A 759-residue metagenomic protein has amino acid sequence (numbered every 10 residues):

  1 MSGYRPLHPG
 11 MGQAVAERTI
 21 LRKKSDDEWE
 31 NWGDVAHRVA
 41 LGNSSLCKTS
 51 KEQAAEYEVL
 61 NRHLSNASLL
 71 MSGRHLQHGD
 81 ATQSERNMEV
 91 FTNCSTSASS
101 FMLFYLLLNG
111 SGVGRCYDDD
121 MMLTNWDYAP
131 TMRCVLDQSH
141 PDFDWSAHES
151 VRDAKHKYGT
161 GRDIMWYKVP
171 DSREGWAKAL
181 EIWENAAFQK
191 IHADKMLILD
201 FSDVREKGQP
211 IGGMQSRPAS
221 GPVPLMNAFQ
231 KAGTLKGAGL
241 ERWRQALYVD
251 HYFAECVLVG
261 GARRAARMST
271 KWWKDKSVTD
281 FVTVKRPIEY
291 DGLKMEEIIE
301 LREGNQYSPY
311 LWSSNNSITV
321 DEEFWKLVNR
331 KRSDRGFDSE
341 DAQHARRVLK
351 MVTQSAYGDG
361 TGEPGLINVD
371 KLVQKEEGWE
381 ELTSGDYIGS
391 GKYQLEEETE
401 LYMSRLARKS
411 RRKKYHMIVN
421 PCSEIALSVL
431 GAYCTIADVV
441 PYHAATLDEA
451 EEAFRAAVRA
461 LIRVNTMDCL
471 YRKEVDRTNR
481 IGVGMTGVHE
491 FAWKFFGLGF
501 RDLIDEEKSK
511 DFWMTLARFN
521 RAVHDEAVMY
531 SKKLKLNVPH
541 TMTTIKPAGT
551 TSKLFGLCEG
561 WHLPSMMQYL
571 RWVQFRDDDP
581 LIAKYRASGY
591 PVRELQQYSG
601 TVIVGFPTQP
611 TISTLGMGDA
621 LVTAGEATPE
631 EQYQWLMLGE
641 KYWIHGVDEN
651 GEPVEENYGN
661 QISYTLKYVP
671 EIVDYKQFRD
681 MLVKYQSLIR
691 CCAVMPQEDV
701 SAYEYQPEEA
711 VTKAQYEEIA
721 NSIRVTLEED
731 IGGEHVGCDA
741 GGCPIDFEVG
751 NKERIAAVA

Functional and structural regions predicted by a protein language model:
M1-F104, I318, F324-W325, K331 (+7 more regions): Acidic/polar, glycine-rich intrinsically disordered N-terminal extensions of enzymes
G10, V15, H75, A356-D359 (+8 more regions): Catalytic alpha/beta core of large soluble enzyme barrels
V15-H63, N227-R244, A437-L516, R593-P629: N-terminal leader/propeptide and maturation segments of large enzyme subunits in energy/redox metabolism and hydrolases
C47-Y57, L136-R152, I164, K168 (+7 more regions): Alpha/propeptide regions of enzymes that mature by internal proteolysis
A54, E58-L60, Y248, A262 (+8 more regions): Internal maturation/activation junctions in enzymes
Q83-Q230, G358-L498, V573-R576, G742 (+1 more regions): Function-dense linear segments that define catalytic or interfacial modules in macromolecule-processing proteins
F201-G233, K285-R286, Y290-Y310, C558-Y590: Catalytic or ion-translocation cores adjacent to nucleophile or general acid/base/metal-coordination motifs in diverse
F201-R205, L247-A254, S269-T279, D370-E376 (+8 more regions): A glycine-rich phosphate-binding loop feature that marks nucleotide/adenosyl-phosphate handling sites
